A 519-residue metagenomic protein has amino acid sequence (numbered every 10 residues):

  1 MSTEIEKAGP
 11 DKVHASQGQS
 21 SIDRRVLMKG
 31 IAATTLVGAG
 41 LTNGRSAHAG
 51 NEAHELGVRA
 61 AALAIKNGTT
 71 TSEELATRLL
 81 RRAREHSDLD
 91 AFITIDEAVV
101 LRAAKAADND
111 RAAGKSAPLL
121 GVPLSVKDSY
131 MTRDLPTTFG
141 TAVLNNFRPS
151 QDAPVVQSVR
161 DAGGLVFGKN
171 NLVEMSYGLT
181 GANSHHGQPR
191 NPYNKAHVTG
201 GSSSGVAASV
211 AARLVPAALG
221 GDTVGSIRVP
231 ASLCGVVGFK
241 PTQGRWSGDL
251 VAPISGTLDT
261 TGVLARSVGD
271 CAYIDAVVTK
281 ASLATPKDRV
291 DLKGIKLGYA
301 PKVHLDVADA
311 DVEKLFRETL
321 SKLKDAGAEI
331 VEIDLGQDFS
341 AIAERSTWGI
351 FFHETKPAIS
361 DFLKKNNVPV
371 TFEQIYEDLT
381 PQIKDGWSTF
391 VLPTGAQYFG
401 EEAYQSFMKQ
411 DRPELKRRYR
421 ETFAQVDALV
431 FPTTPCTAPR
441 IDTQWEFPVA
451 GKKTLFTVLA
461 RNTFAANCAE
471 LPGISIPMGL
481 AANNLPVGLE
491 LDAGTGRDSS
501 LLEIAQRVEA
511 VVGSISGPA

Functional and structural regions predicted by a protein language model:
S2-L101, E318, K322-G327, G517-A519: An N-terminal boundary/leader segment
M28, E85, D161, L165 (+6 more regions): Structural helix-boundary/capping segments
A64, R418-E421, G451-P477: Small-aliphatic-rich amphipathic alpha-helix that forms the alpha element of a beta-alpha
S72, A76-T77, K105, A308-G336 (+2 more regions): Acyltransferase
L89-A142: N-terminal, positively charged, Ser/Thr/Ala/Gly-biased leader segments that form transit/presequence-like amphipathic
L119-F139, G294-K296, H353-R417, T434 (+1 more regions): Short helix-loop capping/hinge segments that flank enzyme active sites or metal/cofactor-binding pockets
L120-T261, A300-K302, T433-K452: Short glycine/serine-rich loop/turn segments
